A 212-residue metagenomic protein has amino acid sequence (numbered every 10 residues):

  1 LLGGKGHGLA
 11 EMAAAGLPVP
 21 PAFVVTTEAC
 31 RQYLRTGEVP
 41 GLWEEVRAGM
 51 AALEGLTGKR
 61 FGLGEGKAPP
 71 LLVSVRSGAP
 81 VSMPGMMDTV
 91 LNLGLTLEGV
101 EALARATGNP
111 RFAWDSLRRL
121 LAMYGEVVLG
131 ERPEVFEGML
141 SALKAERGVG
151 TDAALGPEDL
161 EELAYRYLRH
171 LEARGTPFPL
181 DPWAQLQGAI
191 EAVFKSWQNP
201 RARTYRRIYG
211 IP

Functional and structural regions predicted by a protein language model:
L1-P212: Nucleotide/phosphate-binding sheet-loop regions of phosphoryl- and nucleotidyl-transfer enzymes
